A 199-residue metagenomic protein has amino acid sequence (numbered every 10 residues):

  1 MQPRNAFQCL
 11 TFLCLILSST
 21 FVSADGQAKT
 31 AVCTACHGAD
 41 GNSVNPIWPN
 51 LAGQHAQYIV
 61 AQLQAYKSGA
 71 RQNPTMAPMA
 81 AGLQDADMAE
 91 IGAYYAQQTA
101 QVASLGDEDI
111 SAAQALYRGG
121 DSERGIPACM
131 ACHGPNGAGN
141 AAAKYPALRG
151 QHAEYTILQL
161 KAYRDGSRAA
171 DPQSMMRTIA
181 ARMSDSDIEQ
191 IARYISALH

Functional and structural regions predicted by a protein language model:
M1-L10: Bacterial N-terminal signal peptides that target proteins for export
P3, I16-V22, R149, L198: Membrane-interface segments of envelope glycosyltransferases acting on lipid-linked substrates or membrane lipids
L15-T30, A39-I47, A96-E123: Electrostatic cytochrome c docking/interface patches
S23-T34, G53-A61, R118-M130, R149-L158: Sequence context surrounding c-type heme c attachment/ligation sites in exported
C33-D40, I91, I126-P135, I191: The canonical Cys-X-X-Cys-His
V44-N50, Y66-E108, A141-A147, R164-L198: Axial heme c-ligation environment in periplasmic c-type cytochrome domains
V102, I110-P127, H133-A143, A147-R149: Surface-exposed interaction/gating patches
